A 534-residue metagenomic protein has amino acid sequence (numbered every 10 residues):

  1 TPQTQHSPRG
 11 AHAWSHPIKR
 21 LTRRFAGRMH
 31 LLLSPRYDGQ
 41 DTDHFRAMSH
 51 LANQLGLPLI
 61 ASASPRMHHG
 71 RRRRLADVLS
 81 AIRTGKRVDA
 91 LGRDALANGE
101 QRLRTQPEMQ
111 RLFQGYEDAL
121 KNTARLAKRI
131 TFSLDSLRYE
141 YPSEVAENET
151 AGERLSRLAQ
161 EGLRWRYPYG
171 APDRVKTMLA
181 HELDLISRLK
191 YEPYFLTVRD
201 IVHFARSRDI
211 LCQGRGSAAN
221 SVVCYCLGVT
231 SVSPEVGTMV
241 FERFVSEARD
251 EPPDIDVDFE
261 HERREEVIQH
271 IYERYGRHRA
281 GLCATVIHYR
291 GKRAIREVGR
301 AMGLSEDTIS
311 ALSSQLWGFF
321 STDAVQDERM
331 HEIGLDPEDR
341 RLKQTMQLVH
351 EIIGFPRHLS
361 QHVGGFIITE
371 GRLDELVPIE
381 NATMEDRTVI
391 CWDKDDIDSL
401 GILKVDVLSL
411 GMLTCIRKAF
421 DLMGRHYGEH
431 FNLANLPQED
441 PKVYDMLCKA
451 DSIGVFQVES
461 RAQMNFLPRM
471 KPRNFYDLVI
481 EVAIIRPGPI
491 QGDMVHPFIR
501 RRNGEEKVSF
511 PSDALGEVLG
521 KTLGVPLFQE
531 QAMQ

Functional and structural regions predicted by a protein language model:
T1-Q534: Alpha-helical scaffold/interaction cores of sigma-54-like transcription cofactors and many family A DNA polymerases
